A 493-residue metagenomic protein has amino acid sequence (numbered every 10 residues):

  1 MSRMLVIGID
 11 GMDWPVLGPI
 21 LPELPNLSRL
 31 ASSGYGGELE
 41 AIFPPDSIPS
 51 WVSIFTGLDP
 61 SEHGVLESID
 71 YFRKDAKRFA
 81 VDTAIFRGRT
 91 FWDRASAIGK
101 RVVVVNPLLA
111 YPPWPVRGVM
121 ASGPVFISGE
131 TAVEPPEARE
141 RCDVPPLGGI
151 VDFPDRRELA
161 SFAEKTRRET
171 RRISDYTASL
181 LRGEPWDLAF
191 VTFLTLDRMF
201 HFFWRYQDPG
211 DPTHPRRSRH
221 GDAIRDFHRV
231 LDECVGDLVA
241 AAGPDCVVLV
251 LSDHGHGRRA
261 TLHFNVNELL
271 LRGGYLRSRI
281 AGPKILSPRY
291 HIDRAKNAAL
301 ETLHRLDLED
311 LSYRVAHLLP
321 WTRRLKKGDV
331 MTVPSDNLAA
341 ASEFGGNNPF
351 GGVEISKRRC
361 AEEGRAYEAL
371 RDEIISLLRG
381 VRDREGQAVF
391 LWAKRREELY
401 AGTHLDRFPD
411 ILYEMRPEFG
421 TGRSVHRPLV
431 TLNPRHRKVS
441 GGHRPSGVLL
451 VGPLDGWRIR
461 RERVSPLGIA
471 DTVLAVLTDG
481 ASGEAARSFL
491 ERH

Functional and structural regions predicted by a protein language model:
S2-L17, L30, I54, A95 (+7 more regions): Beta-strand elements within well-structured catalytic alpha/beta cores of enzymes that handle phosphate/sulfate esters
R3, D13-C142, L286-L306, D310-R314 (+1 more regions): Active-site nucleophile/metal-coordination loop of metallo-enzymes that catalyze phosphate/sulfate and related
I9, S68-S96, P113-G118, P124 (+5 more regions): Secreted, luminal/periplasmic, and some membrane-associated catalytic domains that remodel anionic oxygen-ester
G11-W14, P44-P45, P60-S61, V102 (+9 more regions): Short, solvent-exposed loop/turn segments at secondary-structure junctions
L17, A163-A189, M199, F203-V250 (+1 more regions): A long, amphipathic alpha-helix that forms part of the scaffold/cap immediately adjacent to metal-dependent active
A84-F86, D226-R229, I280-Y290, R294 (+6 more regions): A short beta-strand-to-alpha-helix junction
V116-D175: Formylglycine-dependent
E414-I469: Low-complexity, glycine/alanine/valine/leucine- and proline-rich hydrophobic stretches
